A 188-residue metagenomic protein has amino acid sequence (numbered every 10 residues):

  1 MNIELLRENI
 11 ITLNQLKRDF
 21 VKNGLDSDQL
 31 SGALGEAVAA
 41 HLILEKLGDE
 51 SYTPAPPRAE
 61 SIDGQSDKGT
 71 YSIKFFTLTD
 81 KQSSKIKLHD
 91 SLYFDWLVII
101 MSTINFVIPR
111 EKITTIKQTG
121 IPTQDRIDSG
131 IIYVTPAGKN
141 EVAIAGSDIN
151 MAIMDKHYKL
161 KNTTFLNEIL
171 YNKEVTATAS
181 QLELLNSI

Functional and structural regions predicted by a protein language model:
M1-T70, K74-I188: Nucleic-acid endonuclease domains
